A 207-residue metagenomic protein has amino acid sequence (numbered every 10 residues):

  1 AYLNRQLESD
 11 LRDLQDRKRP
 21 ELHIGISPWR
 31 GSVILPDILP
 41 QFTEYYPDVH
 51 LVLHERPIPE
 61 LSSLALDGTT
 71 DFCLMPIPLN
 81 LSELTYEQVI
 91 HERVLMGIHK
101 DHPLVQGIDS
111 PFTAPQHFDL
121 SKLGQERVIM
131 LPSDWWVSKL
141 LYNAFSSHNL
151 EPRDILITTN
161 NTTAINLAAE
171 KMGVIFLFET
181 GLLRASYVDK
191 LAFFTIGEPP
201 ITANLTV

Functional and structural regions predicted by a protein language model:
A1-D16: Alpha-helical "hinge/linker" immediately C-terminal to small N-terminal DNA-binding modules
R19-S82, T158: Central regulatory/effector-binding core of bacterial HTH transcription factors
Y45-L53, S146-I155, K190: A local structural motif
A65-M75, V94, L150, A168-I175 (+1 more regions): Alpha-to-beta junction loops
L66, Y86-K100, P115-G124, I196-N204: Short Pro/Gly-enriched coil loops immediately N-terminal to beta-strands
L81-Q88, E92, T162-V207: Beta-alpha-beta core module
Q106, P111-L120, E126-H148: Secondary-structure junction motif
